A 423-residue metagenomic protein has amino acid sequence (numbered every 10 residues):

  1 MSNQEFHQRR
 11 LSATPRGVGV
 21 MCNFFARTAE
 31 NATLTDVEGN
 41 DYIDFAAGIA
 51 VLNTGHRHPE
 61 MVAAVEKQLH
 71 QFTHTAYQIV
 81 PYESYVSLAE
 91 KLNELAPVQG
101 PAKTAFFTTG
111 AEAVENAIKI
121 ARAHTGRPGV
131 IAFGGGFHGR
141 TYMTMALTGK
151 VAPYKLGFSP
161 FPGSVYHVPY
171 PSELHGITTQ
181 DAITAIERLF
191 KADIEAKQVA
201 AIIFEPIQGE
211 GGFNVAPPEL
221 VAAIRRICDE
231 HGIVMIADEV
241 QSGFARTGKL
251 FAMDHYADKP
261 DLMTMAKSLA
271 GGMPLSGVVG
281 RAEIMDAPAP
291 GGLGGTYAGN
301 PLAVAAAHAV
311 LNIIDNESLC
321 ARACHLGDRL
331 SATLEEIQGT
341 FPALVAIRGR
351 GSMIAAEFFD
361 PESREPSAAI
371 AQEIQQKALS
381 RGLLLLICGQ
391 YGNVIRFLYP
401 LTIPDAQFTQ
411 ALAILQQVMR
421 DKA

Functional and structural regions predicted by a protein language model:
M1-A423: Conserved N-terminal phosphate-binding loop of PLP-dependent enzymes in the Aspartate aminotransferase
